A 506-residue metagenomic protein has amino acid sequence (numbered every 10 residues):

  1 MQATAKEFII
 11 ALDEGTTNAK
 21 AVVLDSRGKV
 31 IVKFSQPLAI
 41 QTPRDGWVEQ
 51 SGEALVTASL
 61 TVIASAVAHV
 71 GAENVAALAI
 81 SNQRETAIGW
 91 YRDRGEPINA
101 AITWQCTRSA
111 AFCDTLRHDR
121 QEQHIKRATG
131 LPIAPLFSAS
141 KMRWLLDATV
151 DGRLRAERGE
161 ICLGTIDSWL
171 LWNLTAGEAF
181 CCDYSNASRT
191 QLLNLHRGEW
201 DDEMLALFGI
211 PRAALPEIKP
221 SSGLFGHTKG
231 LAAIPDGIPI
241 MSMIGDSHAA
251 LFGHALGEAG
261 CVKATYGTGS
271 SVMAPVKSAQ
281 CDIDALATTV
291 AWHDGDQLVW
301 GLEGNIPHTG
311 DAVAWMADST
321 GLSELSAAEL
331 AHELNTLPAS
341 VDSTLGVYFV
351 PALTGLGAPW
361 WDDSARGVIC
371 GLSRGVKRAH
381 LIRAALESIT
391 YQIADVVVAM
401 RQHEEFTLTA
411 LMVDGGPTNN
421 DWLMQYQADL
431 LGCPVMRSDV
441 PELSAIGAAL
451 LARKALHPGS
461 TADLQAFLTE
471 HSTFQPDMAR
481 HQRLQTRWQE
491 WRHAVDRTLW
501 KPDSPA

Functional and structural regions predicted by a protein language model:
M1-N99, R127, P216, A233-S242 (+2 more regions): N-terminal glycine/serine-rich phosphate-binding loop of ATP-dependent small-molecule kinases, especially carbohydrate
Q2-T4, I10-L12, A110, L116-L131 (+5 more regions): Active-site core segments that coordinate phosphate-bearing ligands/cofactors across diverse enzyme families
A39-T42, T107-R108, G310: A short local loop/turn or secondary-structure capping micro-motif enriched for an aromatic residue
S51, C106, D246: Short, conserved phosphate/pyrophosphate- and ester-handling motifs at nucleotide-, phospho-/glycolipid
A64-W104, P132-S138, L171-N194, K219-A233: Short beta-strand-loop/turn "lid" adjacent to the catalytic site in phosphate-handling enzymes
G71-N74, P211-A214, T390, T407: Short loop/turn motifs at secondary-structure junctions
L205-G223: A conserved helix-loop-beta module that forms one wall/lid of the active-site cleft in ATP-utilizing catalytic domains
